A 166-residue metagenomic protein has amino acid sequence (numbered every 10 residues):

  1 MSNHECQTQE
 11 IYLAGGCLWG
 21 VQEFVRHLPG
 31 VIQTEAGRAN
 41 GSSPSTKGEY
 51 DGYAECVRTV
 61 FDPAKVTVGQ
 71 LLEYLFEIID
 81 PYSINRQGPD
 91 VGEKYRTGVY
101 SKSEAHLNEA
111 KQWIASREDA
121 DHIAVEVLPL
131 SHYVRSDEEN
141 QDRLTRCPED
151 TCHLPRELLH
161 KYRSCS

Functional and structural regions predicted by a protein language model:
M1-S166: Flexible coil/turn and secondary-structure edge motifs
